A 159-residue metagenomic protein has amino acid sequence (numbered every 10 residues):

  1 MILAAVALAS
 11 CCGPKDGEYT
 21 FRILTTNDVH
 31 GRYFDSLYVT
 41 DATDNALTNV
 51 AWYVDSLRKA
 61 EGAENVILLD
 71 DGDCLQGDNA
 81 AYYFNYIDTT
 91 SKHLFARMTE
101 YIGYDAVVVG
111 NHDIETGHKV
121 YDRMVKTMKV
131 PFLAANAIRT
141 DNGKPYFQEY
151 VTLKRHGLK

Functional and structural regions predicted by a protein language model:
A4-C12: Hydrophobic h-region of N-terminal signal peptides that target proteins for export in Gram-negative bacteria
C12-K159: Acidic, metal/ion-coordinating pockets
